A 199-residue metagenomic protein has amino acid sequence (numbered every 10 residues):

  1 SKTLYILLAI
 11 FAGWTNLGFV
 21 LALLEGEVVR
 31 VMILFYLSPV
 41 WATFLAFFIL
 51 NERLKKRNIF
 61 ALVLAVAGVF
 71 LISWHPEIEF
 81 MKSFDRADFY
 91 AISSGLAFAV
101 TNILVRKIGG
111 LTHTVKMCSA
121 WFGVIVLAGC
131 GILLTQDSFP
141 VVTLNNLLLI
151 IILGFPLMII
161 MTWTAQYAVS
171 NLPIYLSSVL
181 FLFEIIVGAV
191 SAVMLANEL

Functional and structural regions predicted by a protein language model:
S1, A67-M81, V124-N146, V193-L199: Membrane-interface helix-cap regions at the ends of transmembrane helices in multi-pass membrane proteins
K2-A9, L54-A67, A87-D88, L111-G123 (+1 more regions): Cytoplasmic-side transmembrane-helix entry/capping segments in multi-pass membrane proteins
I6-L23, L71, F89-L104, G131-Y175 (+1 more regions): Hydrophobic alpha-helical transmembrane segments of multi-pass membrane transport proteins, especially secondary
E25, N51-R53, G110-L111, A168-N171 (+1 more regions): Helix-loop interface residues and adjacent transmembrane-helix termini in multi-pass membrane transporters, primarily
M32-L37, V105-G123, M158-M194: Helix-helix packing/entry segments at the starts of transmembrane helices
S38-F60, I186-L199: C-terminal transmembrane-helix exit sites in multi-pass transporters
A42-T43, E79-Q136: Transmembrane alpha-helical segments that form core, pore/gating elements of small-molecule transporters/exporters
T43-L96: Juxtamembrane helix-loop boundary signature in multi-pass membrane transporters
